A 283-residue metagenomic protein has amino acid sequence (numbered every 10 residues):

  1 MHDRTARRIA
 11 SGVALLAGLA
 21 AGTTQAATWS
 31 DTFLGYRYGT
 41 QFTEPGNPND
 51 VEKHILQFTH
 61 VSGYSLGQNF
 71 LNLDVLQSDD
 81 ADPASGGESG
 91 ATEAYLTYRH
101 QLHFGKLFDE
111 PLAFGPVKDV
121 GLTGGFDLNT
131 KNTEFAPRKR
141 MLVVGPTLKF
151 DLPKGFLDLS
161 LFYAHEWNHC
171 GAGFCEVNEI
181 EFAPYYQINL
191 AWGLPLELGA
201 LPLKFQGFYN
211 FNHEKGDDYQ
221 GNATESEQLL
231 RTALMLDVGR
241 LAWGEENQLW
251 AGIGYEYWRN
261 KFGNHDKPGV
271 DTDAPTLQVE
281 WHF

Functional and structural regions predicted by a protein language model:
M1-W29: Cleavable N-terminal export/targeting peptides
Q25-D31, V61, L66-L71, F104-G121 (+3 more regions): Short loop/turn motifs that connect adjacent beta-strands in outer-membrane beta-barrel proteins
A26-L76: Short glycine/proline- and aromatic-enriched beta-strand/turn motifs that initiate or cap beta-hairpins
Y38-F42, V75-D79, G124-N132, Y163-H169 (+3 more regions): Transmembrane beta-strands of outer-membrane beta-barrel pores
P48-E52, G86-A94, T133-R140, V177-P184 (+2 more regions): Replace "Gram-negative outer membrane beta-barrel proteins" with "bacterial and organellar outer membrane beta-barrel
N72-F135, A223-E227: Surface-exposed loop and membrane-interface regions of Gram-negative outer-membrane beta-barrel proteins
A164-Q248, W281-F283: Outer-membrane beta-barrel transmembrane domain signature
D271-F283: Outer-membrane beta-barrel "beta-signal"
